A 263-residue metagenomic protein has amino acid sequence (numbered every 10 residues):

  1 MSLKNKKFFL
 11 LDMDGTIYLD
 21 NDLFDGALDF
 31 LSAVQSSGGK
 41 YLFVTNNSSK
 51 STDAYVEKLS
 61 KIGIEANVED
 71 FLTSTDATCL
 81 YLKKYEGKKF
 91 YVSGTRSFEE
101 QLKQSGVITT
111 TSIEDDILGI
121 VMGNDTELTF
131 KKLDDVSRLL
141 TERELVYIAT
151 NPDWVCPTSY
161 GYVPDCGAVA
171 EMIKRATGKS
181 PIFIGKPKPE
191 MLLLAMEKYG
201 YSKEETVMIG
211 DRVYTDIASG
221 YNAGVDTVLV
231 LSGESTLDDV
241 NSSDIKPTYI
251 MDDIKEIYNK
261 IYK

Functional and structural regions predicted by a protein language model:
S2-L11, Y18-S37, D53-L72, C79-K263: Asp-based, Mg2+/Mn2+-dependent phosphohydrolase catalytic module
K40: N-terminal phosphate-binding loop and flanking beta/alpha elements of the actin-like ATPase fold
N47: Conserved phosphate/oxyanion-binding catalytic-loop motifs
K50: Active-site environment of divalent metal-dependent phosphoester hydrolases
